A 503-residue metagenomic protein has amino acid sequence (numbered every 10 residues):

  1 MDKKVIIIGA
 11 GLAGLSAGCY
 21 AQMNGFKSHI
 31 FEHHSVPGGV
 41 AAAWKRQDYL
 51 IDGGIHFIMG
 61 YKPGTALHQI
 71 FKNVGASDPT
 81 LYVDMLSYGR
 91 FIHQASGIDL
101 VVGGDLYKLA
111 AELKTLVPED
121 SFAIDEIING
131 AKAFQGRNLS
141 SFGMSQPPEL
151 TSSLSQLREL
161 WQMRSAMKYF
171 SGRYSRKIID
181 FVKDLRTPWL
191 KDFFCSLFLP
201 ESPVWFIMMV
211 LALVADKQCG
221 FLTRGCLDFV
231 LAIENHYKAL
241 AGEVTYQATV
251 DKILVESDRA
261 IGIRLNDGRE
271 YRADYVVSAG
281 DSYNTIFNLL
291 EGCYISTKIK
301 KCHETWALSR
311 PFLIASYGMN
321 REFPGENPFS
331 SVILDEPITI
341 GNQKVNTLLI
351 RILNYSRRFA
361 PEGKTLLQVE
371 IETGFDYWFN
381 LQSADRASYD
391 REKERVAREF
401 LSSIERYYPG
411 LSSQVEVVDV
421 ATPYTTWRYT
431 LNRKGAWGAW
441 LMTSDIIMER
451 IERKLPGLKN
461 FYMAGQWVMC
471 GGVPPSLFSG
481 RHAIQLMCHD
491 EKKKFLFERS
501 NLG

Functional and structural regions predicted by a protein language model:
D2-L139: N-terminal glycine-rich phosphate/pyrophosphate-binding loop and immediately adjacent elements
K132-L240, Y429-S444: Active-site/ligand-binding neighborhood in enzyme catalytic cores
T187-E201, G410-C470: A glycine-rich dinucleotide-binding beta-alpha-beta segment and adjacent secondary-structure elements that constitute
F221-L222, D251-E362: Mid-domain catalytic core of redox enzymes that form a hydrophobic substrate pocket/lid adjacent to a catalytic redox
K238-V250: A conserved beta-strand/loop element that lines the FAD pocket in flavoprotein oxidoreductases
V255, H489-G503: Active-site-proximal substrate-binding core of FAD-dependent oxidoreductases
N320-A421: C-terminal segments that line or cap access tunnels to active or ligand-binding sites in enzymes and enzyme-associated
Q466-C488: A conserved FAD-binding loop/helix module that cradles the flavin
